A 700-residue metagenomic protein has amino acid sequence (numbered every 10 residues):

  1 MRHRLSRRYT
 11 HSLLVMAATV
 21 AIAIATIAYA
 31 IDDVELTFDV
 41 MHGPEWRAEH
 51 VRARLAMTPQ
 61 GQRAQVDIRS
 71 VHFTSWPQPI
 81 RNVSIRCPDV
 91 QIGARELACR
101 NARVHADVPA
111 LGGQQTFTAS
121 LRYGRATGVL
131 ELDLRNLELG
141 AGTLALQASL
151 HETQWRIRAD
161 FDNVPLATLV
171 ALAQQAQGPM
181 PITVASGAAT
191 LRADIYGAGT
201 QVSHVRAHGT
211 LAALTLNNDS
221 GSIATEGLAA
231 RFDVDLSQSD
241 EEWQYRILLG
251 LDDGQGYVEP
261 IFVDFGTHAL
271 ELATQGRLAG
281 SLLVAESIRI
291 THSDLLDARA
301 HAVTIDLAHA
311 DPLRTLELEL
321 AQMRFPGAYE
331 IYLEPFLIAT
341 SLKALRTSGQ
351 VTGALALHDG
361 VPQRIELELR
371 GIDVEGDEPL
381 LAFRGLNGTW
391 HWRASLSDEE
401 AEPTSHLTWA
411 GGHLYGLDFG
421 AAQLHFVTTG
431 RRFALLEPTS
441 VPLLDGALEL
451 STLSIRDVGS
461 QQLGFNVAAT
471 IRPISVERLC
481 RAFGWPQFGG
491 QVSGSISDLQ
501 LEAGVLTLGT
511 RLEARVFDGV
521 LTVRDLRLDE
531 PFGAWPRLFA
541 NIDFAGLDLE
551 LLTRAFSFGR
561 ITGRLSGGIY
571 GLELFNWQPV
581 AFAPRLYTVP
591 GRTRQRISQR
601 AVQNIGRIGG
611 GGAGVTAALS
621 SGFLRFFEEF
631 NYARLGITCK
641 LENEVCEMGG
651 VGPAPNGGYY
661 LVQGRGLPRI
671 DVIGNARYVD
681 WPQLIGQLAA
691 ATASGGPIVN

Functional and structural regions predicted by a protein language model:
M1-R8: N-terminal secretory signal peptides that target proteins for export/translocation
S12-A25: Bacterial N-terminal signal peptides
A28-A30: Boundary at the C-terminal end of the N-terminal hydrophobic targeting segment
V34-Q60, V66-W155, D160-L172, V184-T200 (+17 more regions): Hydrophobic lipid-interacting interfaces of membrane-associated proteins
Q599-A613: Acidic, Ser/Thr-rich peripheral helices and adjacent loops at domain boundaries
L619-F623: Glycine- and small hydrophobic-rich membrane-insertion segments that are intrinsically disordered in solution
Q663-N700: Glycine-rich, aromatic-bearing surface loops/beta-hairpins
